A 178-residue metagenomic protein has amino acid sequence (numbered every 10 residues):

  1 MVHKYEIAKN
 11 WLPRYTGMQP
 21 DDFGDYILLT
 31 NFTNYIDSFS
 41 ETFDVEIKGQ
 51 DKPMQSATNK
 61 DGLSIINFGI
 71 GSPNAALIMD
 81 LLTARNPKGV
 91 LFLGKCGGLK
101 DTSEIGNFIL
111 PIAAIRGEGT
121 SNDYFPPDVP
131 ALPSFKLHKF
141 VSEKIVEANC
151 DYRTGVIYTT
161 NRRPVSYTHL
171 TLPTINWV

Functional and structural regions predicted by a protein language model:
M1-K139: Metabolite-binding pocket within alpha/beta catalytic cores that recognizes anionic/polar moieties
E46-G49, A148-Y152: Structural alpha-beta junctions
A84-R85, E147-A148, T171: Alpha-helix C-cap/termination motif
F140-A148: Generic non-transmembrane alpha-helical segments
D151-V165: Short catalytic/ligand-gating loop segments at beta-alpha or beta-beta junctions within enzyme catalytic domains
T168-T174: Conserved small/polar residues in nucleotide/adenosyl-binding loops
